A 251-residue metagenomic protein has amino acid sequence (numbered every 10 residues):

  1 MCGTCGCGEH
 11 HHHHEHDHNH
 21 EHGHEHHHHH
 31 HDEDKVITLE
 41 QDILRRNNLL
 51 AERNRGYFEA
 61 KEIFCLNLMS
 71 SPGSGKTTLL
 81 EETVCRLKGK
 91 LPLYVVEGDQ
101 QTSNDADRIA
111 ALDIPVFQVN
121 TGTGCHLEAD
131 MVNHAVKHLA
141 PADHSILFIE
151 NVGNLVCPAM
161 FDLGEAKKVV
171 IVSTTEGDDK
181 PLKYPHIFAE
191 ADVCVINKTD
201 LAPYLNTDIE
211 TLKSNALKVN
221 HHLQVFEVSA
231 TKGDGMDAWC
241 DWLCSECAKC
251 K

Functional and structural regions predicted by a protein language model:
M1-T38: Histidine-centered metal-binding segments
C5, N67, D99, E150 (+3 more regions): Residue-level signature of catalytic and energy-coupling elements of molecular machines, predominantly ATP/GTP-dependent
E33-G56, K61-L66, S74, T83-A166 (+4 more regions): Nucleotide-state-sensitive switch-loop elements of NTP-binding domains
S70: The Walker A (P-loop) glycine that initiates the GxxxxGKT/S ATP-binding motif of P-loop NTPases
L79: Hydrophobic positions on the alpha1 helix immediately C-terminal to the Walker A/P-loop
P158-E165, I171-H222: Conserved C-terminal guanine-recognition region of P-loop GTPase G domains, centered on the G4
A202-K251: Canonical P-loop GTPase G-domain recognition
